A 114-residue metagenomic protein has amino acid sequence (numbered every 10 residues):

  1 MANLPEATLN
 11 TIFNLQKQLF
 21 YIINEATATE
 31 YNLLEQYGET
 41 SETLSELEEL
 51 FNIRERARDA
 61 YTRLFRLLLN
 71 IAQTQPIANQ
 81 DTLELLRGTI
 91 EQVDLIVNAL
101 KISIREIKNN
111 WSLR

Functional and structural regions predicted by a protein language model:
M1-E6, E30-S45, A72-E84: Short, charged/polar, low-complexity loop and linker segments that flank or interrupt alpha-helical bundles
M1-L33: Leu/Val/Ala/Ile-rich N-terminal alpha-helices, chiefly Sec-type signal peptides and the beginnings
M1-N10, N52-R56, I96-I107: Charged/polar interaction segments and conserved charged motifs
T11, L15-Q18, I22, E46-I53 (+2 more regions): Amphipathic alpha-helix face/heptad-repeat signature
Y21, A28, D59, R63 (+3 more regions): Residues on one face of amphipathic alpha-helical coiled coils
A28-N70: Amphipathic alpha-helical interaction modules
F65-P76, R105, S112: Structured alpha-helical bundle/scaffold domains in large eukaryotic membrane-trafficking regulators
N79-R114: Amphipathic alpha-helical binding modules
